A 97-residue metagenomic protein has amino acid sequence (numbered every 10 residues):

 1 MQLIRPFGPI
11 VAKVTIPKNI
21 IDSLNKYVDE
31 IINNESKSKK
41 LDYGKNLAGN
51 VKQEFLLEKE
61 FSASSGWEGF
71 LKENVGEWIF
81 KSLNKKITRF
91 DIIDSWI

Functional and structural regions predicted by a protein language model:
M1-T88: Non-heme Fe(II)/2-oxoglutarate
R89-I97: A short glycine-rich, His/Asp/Glu-containing loop-to-beta-strand
